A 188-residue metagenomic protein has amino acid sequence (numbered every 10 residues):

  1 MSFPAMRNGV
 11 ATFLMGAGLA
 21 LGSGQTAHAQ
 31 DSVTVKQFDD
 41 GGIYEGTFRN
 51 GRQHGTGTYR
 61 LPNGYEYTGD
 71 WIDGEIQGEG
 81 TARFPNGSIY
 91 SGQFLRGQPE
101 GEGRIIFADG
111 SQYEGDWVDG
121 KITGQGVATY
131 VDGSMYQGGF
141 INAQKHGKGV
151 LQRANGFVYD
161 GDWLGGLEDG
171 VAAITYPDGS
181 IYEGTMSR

Functional and structural regions predicted by a protein language model:
M1-F13: Bacterial N-terminal signal peptides that target proteins for export
A11-G22: Bacterial N-terminal signal peptides
A27-E66: N-terminal segments that cap or nucleate solenoid repeat domains
I43-H54, E66-Q77, I89-E100, Y113-I122 (+3 more regions): Conserved anchor residues at repeat-unit boundaries in beta-strand-based tandem repeats, strongest for the MORN repeat
R104, G110, V127, G133 (+3 more regions): Intrinsic low-complexity tandem-repeat regions in disordered proteins
